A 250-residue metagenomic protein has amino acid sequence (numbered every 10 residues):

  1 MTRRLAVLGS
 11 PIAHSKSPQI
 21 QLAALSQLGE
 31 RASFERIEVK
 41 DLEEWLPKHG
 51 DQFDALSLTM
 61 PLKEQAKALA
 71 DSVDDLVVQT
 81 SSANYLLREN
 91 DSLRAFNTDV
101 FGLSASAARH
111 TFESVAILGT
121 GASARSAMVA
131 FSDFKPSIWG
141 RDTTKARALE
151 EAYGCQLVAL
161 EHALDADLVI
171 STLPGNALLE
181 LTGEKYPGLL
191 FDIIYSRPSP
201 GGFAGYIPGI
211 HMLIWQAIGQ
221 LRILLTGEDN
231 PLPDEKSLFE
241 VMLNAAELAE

Functional and structural regions predicted by a protein language model:
T2-H110, R197, G202: Phosphate/diphosphate ligand-binding glycine-rich loop within oxidoreductases
R4, A55, S114-A116, L168-I170 (+1 more regions): Structural motif
G9, N97-V100, A107-D133, W139-T143: Glycine-rich adenosine-cofactor-binding loop
S15, Q65-A66, T143-L149, N176-L181 (+1 more regions): Short, charged/polar "capping" segments at the starts of alpha-helices and the immediately preceding loops
E44-W45, Y153-A166, T182: Short acidic low-complexity segments
F53, A83, F112, D133-K135 (+3 more regions): Short, well-ordered alpha-helix to beta-strand connector turns
Q79-Y85, S171-G175, T182-L213: ADP-ribose/adenylate-binding Rossmann-like module
A105-S106, G205-A245: Active-site capping/gating segments
